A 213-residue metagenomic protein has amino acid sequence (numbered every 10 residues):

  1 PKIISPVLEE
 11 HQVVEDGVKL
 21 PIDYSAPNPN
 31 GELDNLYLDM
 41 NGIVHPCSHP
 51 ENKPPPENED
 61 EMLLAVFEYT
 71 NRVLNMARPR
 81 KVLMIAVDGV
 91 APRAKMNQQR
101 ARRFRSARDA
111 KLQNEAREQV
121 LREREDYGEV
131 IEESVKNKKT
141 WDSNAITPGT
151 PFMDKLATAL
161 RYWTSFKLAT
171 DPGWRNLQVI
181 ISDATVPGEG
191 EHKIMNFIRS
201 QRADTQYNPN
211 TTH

Functional and structural regions predicted by a protein language model:
P1-H213: Noncatalytic, typically N-terminal accessory segments of nucleic acid-processing enzymes and closely related
